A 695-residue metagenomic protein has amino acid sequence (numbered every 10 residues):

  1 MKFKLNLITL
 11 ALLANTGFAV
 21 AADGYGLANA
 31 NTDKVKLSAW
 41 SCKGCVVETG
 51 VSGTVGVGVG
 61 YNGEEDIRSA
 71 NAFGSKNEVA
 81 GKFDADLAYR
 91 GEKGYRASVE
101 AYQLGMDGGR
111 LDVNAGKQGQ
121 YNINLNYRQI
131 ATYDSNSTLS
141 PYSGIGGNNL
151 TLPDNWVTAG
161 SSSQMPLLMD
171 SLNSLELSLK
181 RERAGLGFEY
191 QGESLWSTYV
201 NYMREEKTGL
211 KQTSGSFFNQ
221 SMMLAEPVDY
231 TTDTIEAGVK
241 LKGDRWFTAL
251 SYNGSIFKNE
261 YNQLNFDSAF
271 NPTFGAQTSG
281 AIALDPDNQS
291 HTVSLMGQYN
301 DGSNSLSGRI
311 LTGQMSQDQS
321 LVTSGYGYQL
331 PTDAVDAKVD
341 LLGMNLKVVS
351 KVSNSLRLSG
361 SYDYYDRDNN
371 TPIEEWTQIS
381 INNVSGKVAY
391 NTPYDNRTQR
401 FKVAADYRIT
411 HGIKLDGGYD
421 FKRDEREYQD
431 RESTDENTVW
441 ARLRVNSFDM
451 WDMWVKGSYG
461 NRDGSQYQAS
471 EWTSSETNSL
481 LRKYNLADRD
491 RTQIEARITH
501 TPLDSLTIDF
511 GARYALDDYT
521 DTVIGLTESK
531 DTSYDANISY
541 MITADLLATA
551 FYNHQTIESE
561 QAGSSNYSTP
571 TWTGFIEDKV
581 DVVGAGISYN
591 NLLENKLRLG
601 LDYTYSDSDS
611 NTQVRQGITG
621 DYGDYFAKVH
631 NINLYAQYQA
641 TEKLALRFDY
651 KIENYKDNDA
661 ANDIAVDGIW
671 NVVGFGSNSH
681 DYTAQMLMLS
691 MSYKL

Functional and structural regions predicted by a protein language model:
M1-A22: Gram-negative bacterial Sec-dependent N-terminal signal peptides
A22-V47, G60-L695: Gram-negative and organellar
V47-G56: Periplasmic N-terminal gating module of Gram-negative TonB-dependent outer-membrane receptors
